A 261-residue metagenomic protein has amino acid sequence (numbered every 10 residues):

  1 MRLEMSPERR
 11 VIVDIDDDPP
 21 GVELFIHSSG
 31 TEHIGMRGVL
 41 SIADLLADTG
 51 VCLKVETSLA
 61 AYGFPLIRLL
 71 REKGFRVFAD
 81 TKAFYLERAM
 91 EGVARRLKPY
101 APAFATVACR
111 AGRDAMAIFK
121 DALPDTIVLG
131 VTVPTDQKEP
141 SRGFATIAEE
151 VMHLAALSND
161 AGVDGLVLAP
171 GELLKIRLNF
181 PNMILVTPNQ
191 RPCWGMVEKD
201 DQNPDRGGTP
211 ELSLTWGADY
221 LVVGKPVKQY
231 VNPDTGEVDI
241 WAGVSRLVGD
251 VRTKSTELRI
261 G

Functional and structural regions predicted by a protein language model:
P7-I12, D18, V22, S28 (+3 more regions): Conserved anion-binding
P19, L24, S29-S41, L46-R71 (+4 more regions): Conserved alpha/beta-domain cores
I42-L46, L69-L70, R96-L97, F119 (+4 more regions): Generic structural signal for hydrophobic
D48, K73, Y100, A161 (+1 more regions): Structural motif
T57-A60, P65, A169-V222, P226-Q229: A C-terminal functional module that forms or caps the active site or interfaces directly with catalytic machinery
V77-F78, V128, L185, L221: Hydrophobic beta-strand scaffold residues
P102-G112, R206-L247: Glycine-rich phosphate-binding active-site loops on the catalytic face of alpha/beta enzymes
